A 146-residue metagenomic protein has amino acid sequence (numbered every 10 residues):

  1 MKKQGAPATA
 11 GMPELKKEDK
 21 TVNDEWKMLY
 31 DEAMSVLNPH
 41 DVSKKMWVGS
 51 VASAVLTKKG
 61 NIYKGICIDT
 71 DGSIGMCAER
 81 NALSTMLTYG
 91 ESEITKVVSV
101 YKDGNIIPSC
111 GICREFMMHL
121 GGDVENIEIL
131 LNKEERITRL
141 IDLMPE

Functional and structural regions predicted by a protein language model:
K2-G5, A10-V42, E91-E146: C-terminal binding/interaction regions
L37-K45, S73-C77: Short N-terminal helix-initiation segments at or just after the protein's N-terminus
W47-T57: Short beta-strand scaffold segments in enzyme catalytic cores
N61-I62: Hydrophobic "anchor" residues
I66-R80: Compact, glycine-rich, soluble single-domain proteins
C77, N81, I112-E115: Short amphipathic alpha-helical face segments that pack within enzyme cores and frequently flank/anchor catalytic
A78-V98: Short, solvent-exposed cationic patches
